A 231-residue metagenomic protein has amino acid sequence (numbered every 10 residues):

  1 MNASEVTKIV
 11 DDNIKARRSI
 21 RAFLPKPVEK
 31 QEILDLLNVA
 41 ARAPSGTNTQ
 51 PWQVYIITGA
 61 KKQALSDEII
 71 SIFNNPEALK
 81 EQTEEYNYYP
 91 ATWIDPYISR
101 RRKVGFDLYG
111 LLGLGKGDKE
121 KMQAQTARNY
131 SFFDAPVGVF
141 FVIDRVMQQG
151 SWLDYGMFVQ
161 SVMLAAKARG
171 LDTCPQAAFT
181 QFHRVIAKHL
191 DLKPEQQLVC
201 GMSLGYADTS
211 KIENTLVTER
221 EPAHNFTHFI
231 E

Functional and structural regions predicted by a protein language model:
M1-E231: Acidic, surface-exposed loops and disordered segments
